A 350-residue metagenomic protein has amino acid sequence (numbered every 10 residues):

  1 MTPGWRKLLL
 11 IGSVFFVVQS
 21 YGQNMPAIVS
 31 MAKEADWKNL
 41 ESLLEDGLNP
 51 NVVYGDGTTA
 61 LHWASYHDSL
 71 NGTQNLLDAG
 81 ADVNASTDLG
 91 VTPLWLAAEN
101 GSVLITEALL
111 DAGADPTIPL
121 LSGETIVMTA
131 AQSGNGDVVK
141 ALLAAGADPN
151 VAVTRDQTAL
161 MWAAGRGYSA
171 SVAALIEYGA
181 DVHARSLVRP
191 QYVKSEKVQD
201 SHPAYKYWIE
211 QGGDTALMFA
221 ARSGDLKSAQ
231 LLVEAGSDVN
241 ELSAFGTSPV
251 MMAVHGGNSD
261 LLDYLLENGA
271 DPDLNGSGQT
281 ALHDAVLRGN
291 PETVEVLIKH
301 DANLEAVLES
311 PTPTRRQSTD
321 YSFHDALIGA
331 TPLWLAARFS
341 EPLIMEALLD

Functional and structural regions predicted by a protein language model:
M1-L9: Bacterial N-terminal signal peptides that target proteins for export
L9-V17: Bacterial N-terminal signal peptides
Y21-D46, G55-T58, Q74, D78 (+16 more regions): Intrinsically disordered, low-complexity regulatory segments in ankyrin-centric signaling systems
S30-A35, W63-S69, L96-S102, T129-N135 (+7 more regions): Ankyrin repeat A-helix N-terminal signature
D36-L44, S69-L77, S102-L110, N135-L143 (+5 more regions): Ankyrin repeat structural motif
Y54, T87, L120, V153 (+6 more regions): Ankyrin repeat boundary/linker residues
